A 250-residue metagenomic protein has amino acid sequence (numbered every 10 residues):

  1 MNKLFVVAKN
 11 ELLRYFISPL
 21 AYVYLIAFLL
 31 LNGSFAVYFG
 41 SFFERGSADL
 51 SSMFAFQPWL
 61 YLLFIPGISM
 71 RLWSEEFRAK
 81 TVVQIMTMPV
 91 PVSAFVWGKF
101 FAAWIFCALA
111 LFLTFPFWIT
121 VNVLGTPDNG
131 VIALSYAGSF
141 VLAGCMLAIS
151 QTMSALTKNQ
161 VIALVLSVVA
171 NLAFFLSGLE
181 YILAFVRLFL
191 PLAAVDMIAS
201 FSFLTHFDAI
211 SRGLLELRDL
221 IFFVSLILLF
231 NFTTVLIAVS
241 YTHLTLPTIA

Functional and structural regions predicted by a protein language model:
M1-Y22: Aromatic- and glycine-rich beta-strand/loop motifs that create alpha-glucan
I17, S74-E75, S93-A110, G138: Alpha-helical transmembrane segments of multi-pass membrane proteins
S34-V37, E44-L60, A102-I162: Secretory targeting signals
G40, T157-I210: Transmembrane helix segments
M53-E75: Long, hydrophobic alpha-helical segments
I68-M86, F100: Transmembrane helix boundary and interhelical loop/hinge segments in multi-pass membrane proteins
F201-F223, L229: Membrane-interfacial helix-loop-helix junctions in multi-pass membrane proteins
T242-T248: Conserved small/polar residues in nucleotide/adenosyl-binding loops
